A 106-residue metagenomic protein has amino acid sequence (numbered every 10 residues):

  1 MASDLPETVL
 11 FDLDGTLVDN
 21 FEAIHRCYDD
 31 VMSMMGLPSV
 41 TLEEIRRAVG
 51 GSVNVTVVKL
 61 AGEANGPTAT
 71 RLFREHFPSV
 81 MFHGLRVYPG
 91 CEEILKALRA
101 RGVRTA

Functional and structural regions predicted by a protein language model:
A2-R47, E63: Active-site neighborhood of HAD-like aspartate-dependent phosphohydrolases
L5, S79-A106: Short, acidic loop-to-helix structural element flanking the phosphoryl-transfer center in phosphate-processing enzymes
A23-R26, T68, E93: Alpha-helical macromolecular-interaction surfaces
G36, T41, T56, M81-G84: Glycine-rich, flexible loop/turn motifs
A48-V49, R104: Short glycine/serine/threonine-biased micro-segments
V49-S79, P89, A97-R99: A metal-dependent, Asp-based hydrolase signature
